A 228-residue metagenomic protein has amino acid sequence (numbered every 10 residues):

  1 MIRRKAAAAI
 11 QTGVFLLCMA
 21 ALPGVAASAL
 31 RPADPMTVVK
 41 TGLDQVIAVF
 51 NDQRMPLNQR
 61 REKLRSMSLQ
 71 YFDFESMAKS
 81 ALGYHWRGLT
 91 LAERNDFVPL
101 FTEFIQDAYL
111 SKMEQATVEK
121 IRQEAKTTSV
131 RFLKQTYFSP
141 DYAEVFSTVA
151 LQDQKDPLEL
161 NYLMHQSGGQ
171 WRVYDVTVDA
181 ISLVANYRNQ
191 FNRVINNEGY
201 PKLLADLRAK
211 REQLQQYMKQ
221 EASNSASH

Functional and structural regions predicted by a protein language model:
I2-V14: Bacterial N-terminal signal peptides that target proteins for export
Q11-P23: Bacterial N-terminal signal peptides
A20, G24, V149-L151, T177-I181: Secondary-structure transition/turn motif
L30, L69, D73, M77 (+4 more regions): Intrinsically disordered, low-complexity linear regions
R31-A116: Early exported N-terminus immediately downstream of N-terminal targeting peptides
V98-F101, Q106-P157, K210-H228: Surface-exposed, charged secondary-structure patches
P157-A185: Short beta-strand edge/turn micro-motifs at domain boundaries
D175-H228: Low-complexity, intrinsically disordered terminal/linker segments enriched in charged and Gly/Pro repeats
